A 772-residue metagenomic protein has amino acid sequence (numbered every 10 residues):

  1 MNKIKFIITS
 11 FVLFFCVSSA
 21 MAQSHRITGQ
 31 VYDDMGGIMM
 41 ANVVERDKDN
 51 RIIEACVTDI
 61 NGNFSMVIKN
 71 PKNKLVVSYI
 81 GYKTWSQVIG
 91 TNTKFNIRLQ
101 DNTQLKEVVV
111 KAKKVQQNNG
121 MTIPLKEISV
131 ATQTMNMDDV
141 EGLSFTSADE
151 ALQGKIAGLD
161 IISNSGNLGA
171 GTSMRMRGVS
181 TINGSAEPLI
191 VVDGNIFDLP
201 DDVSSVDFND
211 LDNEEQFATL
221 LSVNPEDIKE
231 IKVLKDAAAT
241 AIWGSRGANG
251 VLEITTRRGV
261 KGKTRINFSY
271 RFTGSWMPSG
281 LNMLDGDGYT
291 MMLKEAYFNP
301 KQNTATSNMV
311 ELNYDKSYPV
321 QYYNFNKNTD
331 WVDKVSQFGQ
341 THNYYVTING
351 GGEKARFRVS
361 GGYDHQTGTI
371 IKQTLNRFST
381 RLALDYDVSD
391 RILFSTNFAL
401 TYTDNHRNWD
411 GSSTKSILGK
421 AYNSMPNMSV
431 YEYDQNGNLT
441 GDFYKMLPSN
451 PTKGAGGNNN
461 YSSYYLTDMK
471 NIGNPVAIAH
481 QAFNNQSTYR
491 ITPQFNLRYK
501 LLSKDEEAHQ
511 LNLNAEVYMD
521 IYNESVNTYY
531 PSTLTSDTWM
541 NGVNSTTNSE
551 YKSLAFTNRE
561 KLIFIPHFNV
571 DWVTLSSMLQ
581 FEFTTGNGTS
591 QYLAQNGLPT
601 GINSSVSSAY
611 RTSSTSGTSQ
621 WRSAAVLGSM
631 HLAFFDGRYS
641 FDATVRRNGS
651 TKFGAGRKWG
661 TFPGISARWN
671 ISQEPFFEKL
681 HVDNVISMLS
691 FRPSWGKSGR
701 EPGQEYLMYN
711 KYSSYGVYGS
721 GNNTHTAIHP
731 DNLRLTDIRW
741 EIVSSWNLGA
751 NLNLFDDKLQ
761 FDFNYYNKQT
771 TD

Functional and structural regions predicted by a protein language model:
M1-H25, P71: Cleavable N-terminal targeting peptides that direct proteins into the secretory/outer-membrane pathway or into
Y32-G36, A41-R46, S78-I80, N92-E141 (+1 more regions): Short, acidic, small-residue-rich periplasmic hinge/interaction motif at the N-terminus of Gram-negative outer-membrane
D49-N63: Short, acidic Ser/Thr/Gly-rich low-complexity loop/linker segments typical of extracellular and cell-surface proteins
D59-I68, K94-F95: Short, surface-exposed beta-strand/beta-hairpin micro-motifs centered on an aromatic residue
P71-G81: A short, solvent-exposed beta-strand micro-motif common in secreted/extracellular proteins
P124-D138, K155, N167-T172, I182-I190 (+9 more regions): Residues embedded in well-ordered regular secondary structure
L152, L159, G194, I231 (+1 more regions): Non-catalytic regulatory/gating segments with a bias toward low-complexity or hydrophobic composition
E187, H342, R377, A383-I392 (+5 more regions): Extracellular/periplasmic, surface-exposed regions of secreted and cell-surface proteins
